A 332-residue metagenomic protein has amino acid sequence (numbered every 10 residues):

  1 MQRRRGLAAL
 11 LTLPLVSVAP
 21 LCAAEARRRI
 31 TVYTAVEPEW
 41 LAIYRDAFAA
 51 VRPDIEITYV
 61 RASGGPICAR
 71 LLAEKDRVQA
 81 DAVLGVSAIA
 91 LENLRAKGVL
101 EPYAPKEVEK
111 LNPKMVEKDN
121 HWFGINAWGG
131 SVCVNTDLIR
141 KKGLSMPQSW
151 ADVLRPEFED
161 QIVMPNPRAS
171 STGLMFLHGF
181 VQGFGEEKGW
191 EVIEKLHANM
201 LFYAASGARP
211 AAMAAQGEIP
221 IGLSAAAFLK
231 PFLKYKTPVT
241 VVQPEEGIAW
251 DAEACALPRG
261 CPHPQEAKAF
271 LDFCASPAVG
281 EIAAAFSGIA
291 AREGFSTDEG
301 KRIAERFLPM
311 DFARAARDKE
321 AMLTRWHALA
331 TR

Functional and structural regions predicted by a protein language model:
M1-P14: N-terminal secretory signal peptides and thylakoid transit peptides that target proteins across membranes
A23-E92: Early extracytoplasmic/lumenal segment of secretory-pathway proteins
A35-A42, G65, Q79-A80, G85-E218: Extracytoplasmic ligand-binding site segments that recognize negatively charged/polar headgroups
I89-N93, A215, I219-P238: A ligand-binding cleft/hinge motif common to bilobed small-molecule-binding domains
K110-P113, V192-H197, Y203-A204, Y235-C261: Periplasmic-binding protein-like
C133-L138, L177, D251-H263, I282: A bilobed periplasmic-binding-protein/Venus flytrap-type ligand-binding module shared by bacterial periplasmic
P258-R314: Mature extracytoplasmic/periplasmic domains
F312-R332: Conserved C-terminal helix/tail region of periplasmic/extracytoplasmic solute-binding proteins
